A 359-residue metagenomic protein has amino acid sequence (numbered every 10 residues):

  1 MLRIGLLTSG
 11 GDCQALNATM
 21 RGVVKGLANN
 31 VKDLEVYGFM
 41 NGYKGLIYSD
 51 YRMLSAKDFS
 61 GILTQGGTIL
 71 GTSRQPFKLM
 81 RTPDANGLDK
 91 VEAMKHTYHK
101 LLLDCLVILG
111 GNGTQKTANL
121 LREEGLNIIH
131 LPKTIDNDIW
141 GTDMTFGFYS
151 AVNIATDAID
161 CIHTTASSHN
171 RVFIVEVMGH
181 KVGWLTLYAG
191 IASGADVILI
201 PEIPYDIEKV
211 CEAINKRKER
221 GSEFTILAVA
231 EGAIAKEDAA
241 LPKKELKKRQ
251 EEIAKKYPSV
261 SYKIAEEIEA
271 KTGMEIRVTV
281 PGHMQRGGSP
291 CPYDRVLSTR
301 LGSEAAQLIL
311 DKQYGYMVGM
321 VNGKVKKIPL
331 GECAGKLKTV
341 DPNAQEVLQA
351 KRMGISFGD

Functional and structural regions predicted by a protein language model:
M1-D50: N-terminal phosphate-binding or glycine-rich loops at protein starts, especially the Walker A/P-loop of NTPases
R3-G11, I69-G71, D104-I108, F173-E176: Short glycine-rich or small-residue beta-strand-to-loop segments that form or flank ligand, phosphate, metal/Fe-S
D12-V23, L46-I47, V91-E92, L103-N119 (+6 more regions): Short glycine/serine/threonine-rich phosphate/pyrophosphate-binding segments that cradle anionic phosphate groups
V31, L121-T145, L199-D206: Short, acidic/small-residue loops that bind anionic groups at enzyme active sites
Y48-L106, F146-N153, D157, D359: Glycine-rich oxoanion-binding loops at beta->alpha junctions
T97, I108-G110, K116-L120, F148-A166 (+1 more regions): Accessory alpha-helical/coil subdomains and C-terminal extensions that flank or cap enzyme catalytic cores
K256-D359: C-terminal non-catalytic interaction/assembly regions of soluble proteins
